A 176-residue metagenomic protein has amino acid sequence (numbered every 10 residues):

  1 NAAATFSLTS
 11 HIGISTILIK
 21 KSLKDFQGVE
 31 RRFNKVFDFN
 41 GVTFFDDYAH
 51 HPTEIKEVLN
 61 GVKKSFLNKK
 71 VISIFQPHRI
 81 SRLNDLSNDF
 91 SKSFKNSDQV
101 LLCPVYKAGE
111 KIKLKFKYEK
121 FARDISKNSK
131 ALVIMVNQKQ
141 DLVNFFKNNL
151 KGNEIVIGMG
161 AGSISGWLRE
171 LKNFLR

Functional and structural regions predicted by a protein language model:
A2-Q99: Nucleotide phosphate-binding/pyrophosphate-handling subdomain across enzymes that bind or process nucleotide phosphates
F44-D47, V133, V156: Generic structural signal for residues in well-ordered beta-strands
H50, P77-I80, V105-A108, A161-I164: Short glycine-rich anion-binding loops that position phosphate/pyrophosphate groups of nucleotides and phosphorylated
E57, D85-S87, K113-L114, K147 (+1 more regions): Short amphipathic alpha-helical segments
N60-K63, N88-K92, K117, G152 (+1 more regions): Short, solvent-exposed amphipathic alpha-helical segments in soluble enzyme and RNA/protein-processing domains
S91-G152: C-terminal helical cap/extension that packs against the catalytic core of soluble nucleotide-cofactor enzymes
D141-K172: A glycine-rich beta-strand to alpha-helix segment that forms a phosphate/ribose-binding loop at ligand/cofactor sites
